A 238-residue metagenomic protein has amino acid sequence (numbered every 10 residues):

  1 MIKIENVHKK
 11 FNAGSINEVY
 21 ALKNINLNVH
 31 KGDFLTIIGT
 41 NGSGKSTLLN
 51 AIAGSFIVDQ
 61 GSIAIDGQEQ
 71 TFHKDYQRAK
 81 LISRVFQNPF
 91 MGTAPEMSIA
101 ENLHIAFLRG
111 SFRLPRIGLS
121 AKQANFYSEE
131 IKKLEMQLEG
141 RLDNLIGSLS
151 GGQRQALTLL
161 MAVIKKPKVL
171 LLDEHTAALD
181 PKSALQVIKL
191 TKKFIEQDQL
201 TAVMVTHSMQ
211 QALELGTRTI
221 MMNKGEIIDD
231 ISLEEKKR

Functional and structural regions predicted by a protein language model:
M1, K10-N24, K74: A short, flexible loop at the N-terminus of ABC-type nucleotide-binding domains that lies
I38-T40: The feature captures the beta-strand-to-loop junction immediately N-terminal to the Walker
A53: Helix-to-loop junction immediately C-terminal to a conserved catalytic motif
G61-E69: Conserved ABC transporter NBD signature motif
E69-S83, M91, R113, S120 (+1 more regions): ABC ATPase NBD coupling module
T206-H207: H-loop/switch region of ABC-family ATPase nucleotide-binding domains
E226-R238: Conserved beta-strand-loop-alpha-helix hinge in the C-terminal portion of ABC ATPase nucleotide-binding domains
